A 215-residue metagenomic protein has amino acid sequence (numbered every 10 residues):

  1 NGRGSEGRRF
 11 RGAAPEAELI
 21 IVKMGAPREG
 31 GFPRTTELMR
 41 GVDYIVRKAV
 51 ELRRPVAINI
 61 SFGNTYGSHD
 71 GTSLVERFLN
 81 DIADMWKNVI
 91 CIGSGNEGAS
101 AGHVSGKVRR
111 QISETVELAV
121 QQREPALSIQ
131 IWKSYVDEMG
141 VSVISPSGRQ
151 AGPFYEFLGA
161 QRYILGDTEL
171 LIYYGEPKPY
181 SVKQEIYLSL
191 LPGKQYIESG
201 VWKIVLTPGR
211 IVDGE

Functional and structural regions predicted by a protein language model:
N1-G4, P33-A57, S113-E215: Substrate-binding/charge-relay-adjacent region of secreted/lumenal peptidase catalytic domains
N1-R34, R53, M85-K87, V136-D137: Subtilisin-like serine protease catalytic core
R3, A13, N64, S94-N96: Gly/Ser/Thr-rich helix-start
R8, G30-G31, H69-T72, A101-G106 (+2 more regions): Short acidic, glycine/serine/threonine-rich loops at helix termini
V22-M24, V42-D70, G93-S94: Short acidic, glycine-rich surface-loop motifs adjacent to enzyme active sites
P27-G30, T65-S68, G98-A101, D137-M139 (+2 more regions): Flexible loop/turn segments at secondary-structure boundaries
V42, T72-F78, H103-S113, L158: Short secondary-structure boundary/capping segments
V75-S105: Catalytic cores of secreted or luminal carbohydrate-active enzymes
